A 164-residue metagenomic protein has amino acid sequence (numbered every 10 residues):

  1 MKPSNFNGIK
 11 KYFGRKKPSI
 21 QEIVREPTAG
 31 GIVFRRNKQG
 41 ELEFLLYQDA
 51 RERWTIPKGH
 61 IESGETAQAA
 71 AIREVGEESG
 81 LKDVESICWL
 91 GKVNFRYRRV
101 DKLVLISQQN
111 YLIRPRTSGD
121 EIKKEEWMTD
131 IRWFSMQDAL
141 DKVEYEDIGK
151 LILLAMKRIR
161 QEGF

Functional and structural regions predicted by a protein language model:
K2-N37: Acidic, metal-coordinating catalytic segment for phosphate/diphosphate chemistry, firing primarily on the Nudix
P27-A29, L42, Q108-Q109, T129: Change "...and in nucleic-acid phosphodiester-cleaving endonucleases..." to "...and in nucleic-acid processing enzymes
N37-E43, V100-L103: Short, solvent-exposed loop/turn segments that connect beta-strands within catalytic domains and beta-strand-rich
L45-Q48: Short, acidic/hydrophobic/Gly-rich beta-strand patch recurrent on exposed beta strands that often constitutes part
R51-W54, A139: A short, flexible beta-alpha/helix-coil linker loop
T55-G59: A short gly/proline-enriched turn/hairpin at secondary-structure junctions
I61-K150: Unchanged
L151-R158: A small-molecule sensor/coupling module
